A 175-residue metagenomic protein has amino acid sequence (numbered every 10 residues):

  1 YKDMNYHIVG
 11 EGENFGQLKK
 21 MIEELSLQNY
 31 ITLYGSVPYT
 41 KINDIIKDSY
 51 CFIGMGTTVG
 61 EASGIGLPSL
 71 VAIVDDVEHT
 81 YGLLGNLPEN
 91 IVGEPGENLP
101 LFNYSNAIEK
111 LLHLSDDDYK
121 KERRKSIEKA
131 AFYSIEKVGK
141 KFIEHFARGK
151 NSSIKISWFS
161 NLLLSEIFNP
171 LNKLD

Functional and structural regions predicted by a protein language model:
N5-Q17, G35: Glycosyltransferase donor-sugar binding loop
G10, V71-I73: Short beta-strand/turn micro-motifs composed of small residues that flank or help shape donor/cofactor-binding pockets
K19-V37: Nucleotide-activated donor-binding/catalytic signature segment of Leloir-type glycosyltransferases, i.e., the conserved
L33, Y39-N43, Y104: Acidic, amphipathic alpha-helical patches
D44-G60, L67-L70: Acidic donor-binding loop of glycosyltransferase active sites
V74-L112, D116: Change "using UDP/GDP/dTDP sugars" to "using nucleotide sugars
L99-E109, D116-F159, L163: A charged, aromatic-enriched C-terminal amphipathic alpha-helix characteristic of glycosyltransferases across folds
